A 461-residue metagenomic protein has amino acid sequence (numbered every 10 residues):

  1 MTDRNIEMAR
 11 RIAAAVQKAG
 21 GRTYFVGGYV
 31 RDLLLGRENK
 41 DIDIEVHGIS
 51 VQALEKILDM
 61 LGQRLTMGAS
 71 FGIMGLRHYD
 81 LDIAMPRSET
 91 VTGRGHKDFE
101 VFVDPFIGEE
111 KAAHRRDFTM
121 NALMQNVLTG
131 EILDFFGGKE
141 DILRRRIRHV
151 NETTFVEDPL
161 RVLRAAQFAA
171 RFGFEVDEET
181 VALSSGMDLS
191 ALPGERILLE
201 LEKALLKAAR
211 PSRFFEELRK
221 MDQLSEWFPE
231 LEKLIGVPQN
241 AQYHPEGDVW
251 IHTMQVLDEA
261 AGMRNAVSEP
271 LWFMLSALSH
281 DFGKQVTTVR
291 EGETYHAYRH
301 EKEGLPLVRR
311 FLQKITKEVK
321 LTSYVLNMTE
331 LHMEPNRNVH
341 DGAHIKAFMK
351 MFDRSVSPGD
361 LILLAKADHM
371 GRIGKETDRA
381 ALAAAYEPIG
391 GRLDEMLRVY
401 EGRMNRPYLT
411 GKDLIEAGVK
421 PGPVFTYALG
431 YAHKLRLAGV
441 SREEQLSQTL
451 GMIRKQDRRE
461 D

Functional and structural regions predicted by a protein language model:
M1-D461: Catalytic cores of the polymerase beta-like nucleotidyltransferase superfamily and closely associated nucleotide
